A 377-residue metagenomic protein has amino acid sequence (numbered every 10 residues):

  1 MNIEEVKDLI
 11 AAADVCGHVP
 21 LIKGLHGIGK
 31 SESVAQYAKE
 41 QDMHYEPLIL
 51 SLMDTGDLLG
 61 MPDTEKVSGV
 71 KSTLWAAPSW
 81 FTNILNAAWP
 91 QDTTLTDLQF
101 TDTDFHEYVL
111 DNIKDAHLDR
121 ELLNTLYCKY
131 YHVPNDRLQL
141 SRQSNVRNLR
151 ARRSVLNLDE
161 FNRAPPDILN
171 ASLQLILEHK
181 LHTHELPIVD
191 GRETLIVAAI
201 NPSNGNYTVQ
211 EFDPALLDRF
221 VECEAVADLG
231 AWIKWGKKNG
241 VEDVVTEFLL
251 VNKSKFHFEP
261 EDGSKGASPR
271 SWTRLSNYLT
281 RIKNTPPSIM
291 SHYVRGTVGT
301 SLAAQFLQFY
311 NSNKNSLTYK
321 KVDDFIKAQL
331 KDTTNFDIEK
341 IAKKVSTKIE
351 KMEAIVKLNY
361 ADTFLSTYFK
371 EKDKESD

Functional and structural regions predicted by a protein language model:
M1-V251: AAA+ P-loop NTPase catalytic core and its hallmark functional loops
S172-I176, V356, D377: Conserved short hydrophobic patches within well-ordered secondary structure
K237-S376: Alpha-helical lid/collar subdomain of P-loop NTPases
